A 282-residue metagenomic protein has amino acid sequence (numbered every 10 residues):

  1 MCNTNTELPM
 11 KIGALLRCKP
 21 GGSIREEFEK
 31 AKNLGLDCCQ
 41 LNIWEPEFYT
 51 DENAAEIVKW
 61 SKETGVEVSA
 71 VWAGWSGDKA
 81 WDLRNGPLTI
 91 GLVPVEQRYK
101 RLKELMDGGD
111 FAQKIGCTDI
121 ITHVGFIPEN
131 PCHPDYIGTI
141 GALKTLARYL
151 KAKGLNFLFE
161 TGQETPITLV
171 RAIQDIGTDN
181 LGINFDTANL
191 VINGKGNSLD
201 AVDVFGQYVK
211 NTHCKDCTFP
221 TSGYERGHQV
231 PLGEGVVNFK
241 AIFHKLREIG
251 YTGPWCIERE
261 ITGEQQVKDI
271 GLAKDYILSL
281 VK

Functional and structural regions predicted by a protein language model:
L8-G13: Extreme N-terminal starter segment of soluble prokaryotic enzymes
L16-I24, N42-N53, I127-P131, G162-T168 (+4 more regions): Acidic-and-aromatic substrate-binding clefts and catalytic sites of carbohydrate-active enzymes
G22-E29, E63, A80-G182: Active-site acidic/histidine proton-transfer and metal-coordination neighborhood in alpha/beta enzyme cores
R25-W44: Catalytic domains of carbohydrate-active enzymes, especially glycoside hydrolases
F28-N33, D51-W72, G109-G116, R148-A152 (+3 more regions): Acidic (Asp/Glu)-rich catalytic clusters
C38-C39, V71, I140-V236: Acidic/histidine-rich catalytic cores of soluble enzymes
S76-L88, P220-R226: Short, flexible, mixed-charge acidic loops at enzyme active sites
Q266-K282: C-terminal helical cap(s) of enzyme catalytic domains, especially alpha/beta-barrels
